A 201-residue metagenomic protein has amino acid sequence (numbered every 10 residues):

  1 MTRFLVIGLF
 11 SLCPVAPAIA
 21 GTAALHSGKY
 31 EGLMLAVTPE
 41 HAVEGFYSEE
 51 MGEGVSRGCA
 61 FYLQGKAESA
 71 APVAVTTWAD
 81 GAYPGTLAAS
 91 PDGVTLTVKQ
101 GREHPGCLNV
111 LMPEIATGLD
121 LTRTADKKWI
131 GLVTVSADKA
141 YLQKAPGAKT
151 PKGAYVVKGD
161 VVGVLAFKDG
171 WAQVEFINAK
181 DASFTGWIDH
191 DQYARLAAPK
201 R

Functional and structural regions predicted by a protein language model:
M1-F4: Positively charged n-region of N-terminal signal peptides that target proteins for export
V6-P14: Bacterial N-terminal signal peptides
V15-A20: Sec/Tat signal peptide C-region and signal peptidase I cleavage site
G21-D92, D120-R123: Central antiparallel beta-sheet cores of small beta-barrel/beta-sandwich binding domains
A23, H41-A42, L111-K144, Y155-V157 (+3 more regions): SH3-family beta-barrel domains
P146-P151: Short alpha-helix capping/helix-loop boundary micro-motifs
D169-Q173: Short aromatic-glycine-enriched beta-strand elements
